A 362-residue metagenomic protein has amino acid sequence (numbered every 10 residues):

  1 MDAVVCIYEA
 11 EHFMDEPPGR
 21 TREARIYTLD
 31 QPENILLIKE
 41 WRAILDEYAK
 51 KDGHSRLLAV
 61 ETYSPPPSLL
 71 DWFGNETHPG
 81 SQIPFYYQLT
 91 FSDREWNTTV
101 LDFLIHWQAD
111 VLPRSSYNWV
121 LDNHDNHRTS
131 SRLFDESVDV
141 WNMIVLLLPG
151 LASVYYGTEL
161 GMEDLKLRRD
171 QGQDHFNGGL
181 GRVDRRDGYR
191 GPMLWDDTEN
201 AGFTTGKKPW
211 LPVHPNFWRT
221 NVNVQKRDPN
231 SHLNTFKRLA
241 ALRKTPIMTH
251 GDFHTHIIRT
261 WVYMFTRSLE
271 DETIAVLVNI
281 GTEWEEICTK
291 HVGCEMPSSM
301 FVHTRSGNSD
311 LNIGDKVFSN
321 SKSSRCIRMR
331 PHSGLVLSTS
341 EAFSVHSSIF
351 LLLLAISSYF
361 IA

Functional and structural regions predicted by a protein language model:
M1-P67: Active-site neighborhood of glycoside hydrolase catalytic domains
Y8-E9, R128, W284: Short, solvent-exposed loop/turn segments at secondary-structure junctions
F13, R114-S115, K207-P212: Short hydrophobic/aromatic-rich motifs at helix boundaries and adjacent loops
R25-T28, R128-E136, N142, R219-N230 (+1 more regions): Active-site rim elements
Q31, Y86, S348: Residue-level signal for threonine
P32, L36, E136, N230-N234: A generic "alpha-helical surface" signal
I38, R42-P192, D197: Conserved alpha/beta catalytic core and glycan-binding cleft of carbohydrate-active enzymes
K39, E47-Y48, T98-I105, A109 (+4 more regions): Carbohydrate-interacting/catalytic domains
